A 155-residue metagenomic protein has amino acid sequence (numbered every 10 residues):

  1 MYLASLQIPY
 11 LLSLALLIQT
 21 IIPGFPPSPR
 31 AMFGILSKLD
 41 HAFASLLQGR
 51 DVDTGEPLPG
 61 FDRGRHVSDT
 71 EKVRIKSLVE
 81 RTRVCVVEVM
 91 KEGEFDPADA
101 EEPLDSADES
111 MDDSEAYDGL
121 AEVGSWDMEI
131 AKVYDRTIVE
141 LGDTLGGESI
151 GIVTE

Functional and structural regions predicted by a protein language model:
M1-E155: Extended amphipathic alpha-helical regions
